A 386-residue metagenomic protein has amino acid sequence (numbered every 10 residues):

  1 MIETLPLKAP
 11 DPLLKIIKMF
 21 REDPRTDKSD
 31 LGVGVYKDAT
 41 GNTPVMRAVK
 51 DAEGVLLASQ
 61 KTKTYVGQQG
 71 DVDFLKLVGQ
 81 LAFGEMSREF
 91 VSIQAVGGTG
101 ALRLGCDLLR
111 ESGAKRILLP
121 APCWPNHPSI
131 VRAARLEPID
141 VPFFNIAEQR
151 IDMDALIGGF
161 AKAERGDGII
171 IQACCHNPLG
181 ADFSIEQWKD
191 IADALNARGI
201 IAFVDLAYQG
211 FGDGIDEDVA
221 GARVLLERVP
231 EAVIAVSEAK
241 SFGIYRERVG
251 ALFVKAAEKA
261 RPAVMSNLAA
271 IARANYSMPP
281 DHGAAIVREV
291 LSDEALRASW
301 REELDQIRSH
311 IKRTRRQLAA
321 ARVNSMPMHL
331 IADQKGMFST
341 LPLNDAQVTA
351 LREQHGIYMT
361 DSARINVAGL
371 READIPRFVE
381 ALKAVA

Functional and structural regions predicted by a protein language model:
M1-V66, Q80, A274, P280 (+2 more regions): N-terminal "arm"/small-domain region of PLP-dependent enzymes with the aminotransferase-like
D30, L330-N344, H355-A373: Conserved PLP cofactor-binding pocket of PLP-dependent enzymes
G54-V55, K61-N196, G210-F211, V219-E227 (+2 more regions): Conserved core of the PLP fold type I
P138, A202, A232, Y358-M359: Hydrophobic beta-strand scaffold residues
L206-A207: Conserved Walker B
G221-A263: Active-site PLP attachment segment
M265-A284, V290-A319: Structural signature of PLP-dependent enzymes
W300-E353: Conserved PLP-binding catalytic core of the aspartate aminotransferase-like
